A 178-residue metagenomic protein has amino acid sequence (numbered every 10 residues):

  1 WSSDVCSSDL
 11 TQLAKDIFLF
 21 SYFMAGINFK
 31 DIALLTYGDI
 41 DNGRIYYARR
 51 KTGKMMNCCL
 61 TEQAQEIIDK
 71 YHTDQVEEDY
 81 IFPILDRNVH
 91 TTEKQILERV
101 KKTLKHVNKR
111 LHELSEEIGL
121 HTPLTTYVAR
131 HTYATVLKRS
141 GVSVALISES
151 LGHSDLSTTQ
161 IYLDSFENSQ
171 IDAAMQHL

Functional and structural regions predicted by a protein language model:
W1-S7: Short, small-residue-biased leader/transition segments that mark boundaries at the very start of proteins
D9-L10, E98-L104, P123-L124: N-terminal core-binding DNA-recognition domain of tyrosine site-specific recombinases/integrases
T11-K15, L104, N108, R130-H131 (+1 more regions): Short, leucine-enriched amphipathic alpha-helices that occur as contiguous helical runs
L19, F23, I27-D31, V128-S154: C-terminal catalytic core of tyrosine-transesterase DNA break-rejoin enzymes
G38-R44, H121-T122, V142-I161: Short, polar N-cap/turn motifs at the start of nucleic acid-interacting alpha helices
R49-G53, N88, L151-Q176: Catalytic-site neighborhood detector that most strongly recognizes the C-terminal catalytic loop/helix of tyrosine
T52-K70, E78-E113: C-terminal catalytic core of Y-nucleophile DNA break-rejoin enzymes
M56-E62, E66, K70-Y71, D164-L178: DNA/chromatin major-groove-contacting recognition/catalytic segments
